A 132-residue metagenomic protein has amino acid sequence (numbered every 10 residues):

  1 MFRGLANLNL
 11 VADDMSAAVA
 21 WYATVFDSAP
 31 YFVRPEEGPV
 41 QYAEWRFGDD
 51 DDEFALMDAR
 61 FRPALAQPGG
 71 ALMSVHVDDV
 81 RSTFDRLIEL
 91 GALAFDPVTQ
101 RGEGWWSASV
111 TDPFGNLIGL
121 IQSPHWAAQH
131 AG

Functional and structural regions predicted by a protein language model:
M1, V33, F84-G132: Vicinal oxygen chelate
M1-V19, G70-V75, I121-G132: N-terminal beta-strand motif that seeds the catalytic metal site of vicinal oxygen chelate
F2-R3, N9-D52: Core segments of cupin and vicinal oxygen chelate
G4-D13, A43-G48, P63-I88, W106-N116: Vicinal oxygen chelate
L5-L8, A29, A59, R101-G102 (+1 more regions): Surface-exposed loop/turn and secondary-structure junction residues enriched for glycine/proline
E36-E37, D79, R101: Short beta->alpha connector loops
A55-M57: Conserved, structured core segments of small domains
F61-L65, W126-Q129: A short local loop/turn or secondary-structure capping micro-motif enriched for an aromatic residue
